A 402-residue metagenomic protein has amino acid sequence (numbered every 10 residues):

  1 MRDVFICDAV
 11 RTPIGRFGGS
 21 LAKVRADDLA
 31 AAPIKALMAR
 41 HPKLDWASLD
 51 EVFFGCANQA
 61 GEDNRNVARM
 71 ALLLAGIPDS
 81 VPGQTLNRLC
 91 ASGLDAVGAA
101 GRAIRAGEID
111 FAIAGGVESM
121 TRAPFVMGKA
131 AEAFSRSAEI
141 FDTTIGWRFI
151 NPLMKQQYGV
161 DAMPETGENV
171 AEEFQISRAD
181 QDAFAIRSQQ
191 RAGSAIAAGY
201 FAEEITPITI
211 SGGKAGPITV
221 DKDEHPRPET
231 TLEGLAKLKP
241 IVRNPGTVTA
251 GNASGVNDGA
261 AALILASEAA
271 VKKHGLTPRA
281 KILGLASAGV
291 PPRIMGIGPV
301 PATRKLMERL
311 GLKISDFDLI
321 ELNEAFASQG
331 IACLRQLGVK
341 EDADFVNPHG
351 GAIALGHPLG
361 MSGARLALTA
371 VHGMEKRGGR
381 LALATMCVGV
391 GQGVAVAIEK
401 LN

Functional and structural regions predicted by a protein language model:
M1-A75, P82, T166-R178, S188 (+4 more regions): Conserved active-site "lid/cap" helical segment
M1-V24, I145, T231-I297, P301 (+5 more regions): Condensing-enzyme catalytic core mediating Claisen C-C bond formation in acyl metabolism
R11-T12, K23, D27-A31, K43 (+3 more regions): N-terminal extracellular/periplasmic Venus flytrap/periplasmic-binding protein-like
V24, C56-A112, T144-W147, Q157-M163 (+3 more regions): Conserved catalytic cysteine-centered active-site region of acyl-thioester-dependent Claisen-condensing enzymes
N87-E118, A171-Y200, A262-A269, L334-R335 (+2 more regions): Active-site-proximal alpha-helical scaffold in enzymes
R105, F111-N169: Flexible glycine-/small-residue-enriched beta->alpha junction loops that bind anionic phosphate/pyrophosphate groups
E168, E204, G212, L283-A354: Active-site pocket-lining segment
